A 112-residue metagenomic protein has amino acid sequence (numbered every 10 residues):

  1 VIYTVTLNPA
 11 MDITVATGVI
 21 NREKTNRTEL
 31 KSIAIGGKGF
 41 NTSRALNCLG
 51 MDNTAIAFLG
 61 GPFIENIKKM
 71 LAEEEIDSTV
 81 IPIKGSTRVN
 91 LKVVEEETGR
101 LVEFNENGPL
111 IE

Functional and structural regions predicted by a protein language model:
V1-I56, I64-E65: Glycine-rich phosphate/adenosyl-contacting loop at the front of the ribokinase-like
C48-E112: Conserved N-terminal subdomain of the carbohydrate kinase-like
